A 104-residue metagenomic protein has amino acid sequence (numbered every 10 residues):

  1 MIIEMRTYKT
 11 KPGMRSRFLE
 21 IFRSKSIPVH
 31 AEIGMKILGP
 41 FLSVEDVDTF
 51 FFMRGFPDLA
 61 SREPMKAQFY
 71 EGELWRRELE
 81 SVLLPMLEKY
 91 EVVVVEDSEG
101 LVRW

Functional and structural regions predicted by a protein language model:
M1-R17, V29, I37, E99-V102: Surface-exposed interaction/gating patches
K9, M53-G55: Short hydrophobic/aromatic beta-strand micro-patches that form the beta-sheet surface supporting nucleotide- or nucleic
R17-L38, L42, G55-V93: An amphipathic, aromatic/His-enriched active-site/gating alpha helix that lines ligand/cofactor pockets
E45-D48: Short acidic/glycine-enriched loop/turn segments that link adjacent beta-strands
E91-W104: Short, low-order "capping/linker" segments at domain edges
